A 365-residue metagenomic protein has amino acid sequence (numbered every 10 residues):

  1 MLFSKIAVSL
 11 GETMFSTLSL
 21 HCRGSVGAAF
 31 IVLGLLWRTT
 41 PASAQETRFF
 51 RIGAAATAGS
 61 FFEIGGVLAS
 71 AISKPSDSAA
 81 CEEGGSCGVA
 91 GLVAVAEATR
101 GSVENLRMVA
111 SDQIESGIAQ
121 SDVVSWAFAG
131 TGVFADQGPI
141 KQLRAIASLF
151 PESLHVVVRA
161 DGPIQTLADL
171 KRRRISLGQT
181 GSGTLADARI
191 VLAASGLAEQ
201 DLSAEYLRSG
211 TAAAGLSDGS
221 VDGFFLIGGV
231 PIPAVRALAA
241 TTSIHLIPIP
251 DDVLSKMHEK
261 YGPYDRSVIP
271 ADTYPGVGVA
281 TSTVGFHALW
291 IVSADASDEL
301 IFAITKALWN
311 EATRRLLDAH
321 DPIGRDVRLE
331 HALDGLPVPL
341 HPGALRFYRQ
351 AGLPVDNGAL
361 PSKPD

Functional and structural regions predicted by a protein language model:
A7, E12-A28: Bacterial N-terminal signal peptides that target proteins for export
G27-L36: Bacterial N-terminal signal peptides
F49-G84, S148, E152-D218, R314 (+1 more regions): Bilobed "Venus flytrap"/periplasmic-binding protein-like clamshell domains and structurally analogous long
S60-E63, V67, S73-A110, G276-G278: Extracytoplasmic small-molecule ligand-binding "clamshell" domains of the periplasmic binding protein/Venus flytrap
S121-V123, T131-G132, G162, A198-I291 (+1 more regions): Pocket-lining segment of extracytoplasmic ligand-binding domains
A135-L149, L154, D272-T281: A structural signal for short loop-to-beta-strand junctions that line the ligand-binding cleft of periplasmic/secreted
T211, G228-L246, H258-E259, P263 (+1 more regions): An extracytoplasmic/periplasmic, membrane-proximal ligand-sensing/linker region
